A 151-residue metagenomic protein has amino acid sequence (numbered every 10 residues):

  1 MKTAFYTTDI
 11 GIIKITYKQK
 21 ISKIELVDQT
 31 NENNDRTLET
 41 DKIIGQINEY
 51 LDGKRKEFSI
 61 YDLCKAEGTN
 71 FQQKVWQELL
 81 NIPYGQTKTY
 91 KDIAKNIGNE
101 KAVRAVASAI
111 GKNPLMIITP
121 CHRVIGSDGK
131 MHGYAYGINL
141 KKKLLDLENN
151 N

Functional and structural regions predicted by a protein language model:
M1-K101, N151: Basic nucleic-acid-binding alpha-helical/helix-turn surface characteristic of O6-alkylguanine DNA
P83, P114-I117, G129: Histidine- and aromatic-rich ligand-binding microenvironments
K101-N113: Regulatory, non-catalytic segments
I117-V124: Short Lys/Arg-enriched helix C-cap and helix-to-coil transition segments that create basic nucleic-acid-contact patches
S127-N151: …primarily DNA-binding HTH/wHTH and HhH modules…
